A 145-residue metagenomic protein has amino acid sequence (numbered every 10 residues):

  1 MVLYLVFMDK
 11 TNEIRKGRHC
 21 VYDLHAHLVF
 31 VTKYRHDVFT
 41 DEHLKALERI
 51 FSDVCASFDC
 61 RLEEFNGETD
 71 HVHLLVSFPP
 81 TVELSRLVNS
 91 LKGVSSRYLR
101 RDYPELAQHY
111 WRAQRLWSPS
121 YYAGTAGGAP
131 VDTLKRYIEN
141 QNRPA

Functional and structural regions predicted by a protein language model:
M1-A145: Basic nucleic-acid-binding interfaces
